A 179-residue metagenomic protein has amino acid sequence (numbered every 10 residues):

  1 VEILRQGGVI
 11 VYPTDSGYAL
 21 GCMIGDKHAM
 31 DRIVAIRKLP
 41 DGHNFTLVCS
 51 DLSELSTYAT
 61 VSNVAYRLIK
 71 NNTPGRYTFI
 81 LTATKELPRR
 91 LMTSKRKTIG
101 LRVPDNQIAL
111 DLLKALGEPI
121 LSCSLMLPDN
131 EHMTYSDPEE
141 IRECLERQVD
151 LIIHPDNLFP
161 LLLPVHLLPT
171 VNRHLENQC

Functional and structural regions predicted by a protein language model:
V1-C179: Active-site-adjacent structural elements in enzyme catalytic cores
